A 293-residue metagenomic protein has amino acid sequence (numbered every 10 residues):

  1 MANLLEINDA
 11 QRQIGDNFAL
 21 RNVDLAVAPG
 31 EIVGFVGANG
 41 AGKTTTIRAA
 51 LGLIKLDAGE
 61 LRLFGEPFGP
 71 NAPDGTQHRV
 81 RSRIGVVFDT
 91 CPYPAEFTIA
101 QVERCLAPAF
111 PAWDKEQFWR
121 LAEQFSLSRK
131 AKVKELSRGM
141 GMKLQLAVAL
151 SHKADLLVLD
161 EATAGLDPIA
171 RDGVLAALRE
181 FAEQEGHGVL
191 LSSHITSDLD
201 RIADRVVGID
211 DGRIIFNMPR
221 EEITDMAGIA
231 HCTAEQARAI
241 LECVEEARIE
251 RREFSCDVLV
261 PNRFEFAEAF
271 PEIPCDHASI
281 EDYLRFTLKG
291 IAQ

Functional and structural regions predicted by a protein language model:
A2-L5, R12-S197, R201-D210, I215: ABC transporter nucleotide-binding domains
T98, P219, D276-S279: Short loop/turn segments at beta->alpha junctions
A100, T196, A237, I280-E281: Alpha-helix N-cap/helix-start and coil->helix boundary motif
R213-Q236: Conserved beta-strand-loop-alpha-helix hinge in the C-terminal portion of ABC ATPase nucleotide-binding domains
A227, L241-V244, L288: Short, flexible helix/strand-to-coil boundary loops that buttress conserved ligand/catalytic motifs in alpha/beta
Q236-E242, E265-E268: Short, conserved charged micro-motifs
A239-C243, I249-R252: SDR active-site lid
R248, R252-Q293: C-terminal coupling/interaction segments
